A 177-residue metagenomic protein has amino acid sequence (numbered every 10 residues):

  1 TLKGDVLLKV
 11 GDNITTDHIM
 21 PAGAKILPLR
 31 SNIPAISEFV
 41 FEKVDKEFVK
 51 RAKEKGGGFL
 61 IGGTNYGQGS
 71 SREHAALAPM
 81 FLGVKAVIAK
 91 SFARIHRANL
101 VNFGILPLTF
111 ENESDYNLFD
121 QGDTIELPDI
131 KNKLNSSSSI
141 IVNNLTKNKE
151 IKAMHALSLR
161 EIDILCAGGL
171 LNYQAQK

Functional and structural regions predicted by a protein language model:
T1-K177: Fe-S-dependent hydro-lyases/dehydratases of central metabolism
